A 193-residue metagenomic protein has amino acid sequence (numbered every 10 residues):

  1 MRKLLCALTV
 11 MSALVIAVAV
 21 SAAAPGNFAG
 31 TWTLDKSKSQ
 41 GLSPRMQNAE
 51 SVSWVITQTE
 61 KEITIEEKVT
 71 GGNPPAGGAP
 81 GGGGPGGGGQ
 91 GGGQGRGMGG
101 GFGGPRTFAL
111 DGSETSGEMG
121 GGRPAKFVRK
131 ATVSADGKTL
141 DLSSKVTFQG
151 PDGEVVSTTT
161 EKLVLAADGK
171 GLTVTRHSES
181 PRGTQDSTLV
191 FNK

Functional and structural regions predicted by a protein language model:
M1-A7: Positively charged n-region of N-terminal signal peptides that target proteins for export
A7-V18: Bacterial N-terminal signal peptides
A23-K193: PEST-like low-complexity, intrinsically disordered acidic/proline/serine-rich tracts that flank trafficking/processing
